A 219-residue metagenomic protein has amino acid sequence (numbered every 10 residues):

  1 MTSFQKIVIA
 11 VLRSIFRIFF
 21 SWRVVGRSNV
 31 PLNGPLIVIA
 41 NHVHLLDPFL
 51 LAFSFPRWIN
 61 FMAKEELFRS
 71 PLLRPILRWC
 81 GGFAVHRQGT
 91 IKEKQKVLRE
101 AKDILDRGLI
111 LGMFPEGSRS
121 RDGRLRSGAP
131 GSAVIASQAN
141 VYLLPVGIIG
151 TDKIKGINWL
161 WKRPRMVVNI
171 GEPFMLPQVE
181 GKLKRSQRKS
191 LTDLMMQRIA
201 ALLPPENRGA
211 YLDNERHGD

Functional and structural regions predicted by a protein language model:
M1-R23: N-terminal membrane-anchoring alpha-helices
S3-F4, Q95-D219: Non-catalytic C-terminal accessory region of glycerolipid acyltransferases and related lyso-lipid remodeling enzymes
A10, R17-I18, V30-I91: Catalytic core of membrane glycerolipid acyltransferases/transacylases, capturing the structured, soluble-facing
I15-R17, I76-L77, I104, I135-A136: A generic structural signal for well-ordered alpha-helical segments
R17-V25, K92-Q95, I149-D152: Short gly/ser/thr-rich secondary-structure transition/capping motifs
F20, P35, G82, I110 (+1 more regions): Generic structural signal for secondary-structure transition and capping sites
R27, N41, K64, Q88 (+3 more regions): Generic beta-structure capping elements
S28-P31, K102-D103: Short amphipathic alpha-helix with an adjacent loop that forms part of the alpha/beta core around
